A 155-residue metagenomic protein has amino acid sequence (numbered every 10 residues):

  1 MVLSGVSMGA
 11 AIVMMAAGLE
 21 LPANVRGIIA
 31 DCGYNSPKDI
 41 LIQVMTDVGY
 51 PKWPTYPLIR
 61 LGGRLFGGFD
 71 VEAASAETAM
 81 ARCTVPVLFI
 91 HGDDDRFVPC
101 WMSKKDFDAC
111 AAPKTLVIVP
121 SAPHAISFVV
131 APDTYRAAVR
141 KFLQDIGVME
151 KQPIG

Functional and structural regions predicted by a protein language model:
M1-S7: Alpha/beta-hydrolase fold nucleophile elbow
S4, A30-C32, V119: Alpha/beta-hydrolase-fold catalytic nucleophile elbow
M15-D70, T78: Hydrolase active-site cap/lid region
A76, V85, P99-D108: Short alpha-helix in the alpha/beta-hydrolase fold that links the catalytic acid
R82-T84, F89-H91, D95: Short beta-strand/loop motif that positions the catalytic acidic residue of the alpha/beta-hydrolase fold
D93-V98, A125-I126: Acidic catalytic loop of the alpha/beta-hydrolase fold
F107-A125: Catalytic histidine neighborhood in serine/cysteine hydrolases with alpha/beta-hydrolase-type architecture
V130-G155: Catalytic active-site module of serine/aspartate enzymes centered on a nucleophile-bearing elbow/loop
